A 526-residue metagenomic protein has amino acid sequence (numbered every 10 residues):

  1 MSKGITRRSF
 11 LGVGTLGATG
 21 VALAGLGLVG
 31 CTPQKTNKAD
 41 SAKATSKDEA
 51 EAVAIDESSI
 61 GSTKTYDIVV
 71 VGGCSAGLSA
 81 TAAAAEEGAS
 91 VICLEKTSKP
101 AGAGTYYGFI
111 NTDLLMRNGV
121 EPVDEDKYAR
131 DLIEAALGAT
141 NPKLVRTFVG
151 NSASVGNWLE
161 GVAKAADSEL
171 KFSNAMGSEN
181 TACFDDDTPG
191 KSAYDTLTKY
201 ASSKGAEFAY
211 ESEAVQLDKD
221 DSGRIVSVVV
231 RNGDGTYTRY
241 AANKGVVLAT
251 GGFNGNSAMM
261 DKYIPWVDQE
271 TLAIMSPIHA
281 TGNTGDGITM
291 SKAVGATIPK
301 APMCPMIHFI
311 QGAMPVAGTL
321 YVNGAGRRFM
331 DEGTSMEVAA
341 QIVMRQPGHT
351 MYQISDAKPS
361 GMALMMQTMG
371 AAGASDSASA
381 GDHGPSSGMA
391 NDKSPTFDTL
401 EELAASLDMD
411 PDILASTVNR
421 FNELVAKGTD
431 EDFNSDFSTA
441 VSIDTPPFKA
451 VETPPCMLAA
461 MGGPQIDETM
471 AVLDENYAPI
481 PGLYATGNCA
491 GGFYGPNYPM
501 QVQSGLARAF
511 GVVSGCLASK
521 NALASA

Functional and structural regions predicted by a protein language model:
M1-T19: N-terminal secretory signal peptides and thylakoid transit peptides that target proteins across membranes
V13-T15, T45-A50, I55-E57, S90 (+3 more regions): Conserved N-terminal/central alpha/beta ligand/cofactor-binding core
L28-S41: Bacterial lipoprotein signal-peptidase II cleavage site
S62-C74: Beta1/beta-strand and adjacent pyrophosphate-binding region of the FAD-binding site in flavoprotein oxidoreductases
G150-Y237, S257-M259, L424-T445: Conserved redox-cofactor binding core of oxidoreductases
Q216, I413-N497, Q501: A glycine-rich dinucleotide-binding beta-alpha-beta segment and adjacent secondary-structure elements that constitute
G235-T236, A241-H308, S504, R508 (+1 more regions): Glycine-rich loop(s) and the adjacent beta-strand/alpha-helix scaffold that form part
I288, T297-M409: An anion/pyrophosphate-binding glycine-rich loop and adjacent beta-alpha core in soluble alpha-beta enzymes
